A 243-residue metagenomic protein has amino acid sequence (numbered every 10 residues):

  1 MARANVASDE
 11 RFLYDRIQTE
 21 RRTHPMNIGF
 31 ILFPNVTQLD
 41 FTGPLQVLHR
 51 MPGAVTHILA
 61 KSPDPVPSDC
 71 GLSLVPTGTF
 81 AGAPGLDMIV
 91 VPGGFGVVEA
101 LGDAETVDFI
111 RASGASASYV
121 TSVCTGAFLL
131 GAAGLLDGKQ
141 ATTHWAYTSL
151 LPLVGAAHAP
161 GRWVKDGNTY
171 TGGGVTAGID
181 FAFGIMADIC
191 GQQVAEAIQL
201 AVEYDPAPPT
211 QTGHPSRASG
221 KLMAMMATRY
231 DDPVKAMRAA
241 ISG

Functional and structural regions predicted by a protein language model:
A2-V120, A127-G131, T148-L150, H158-P160 (+1 more regions): Extended, subdomain-level signal for the structured scaffold at the beginning of enzyme domains
P76, K165-D166, G172: Thr-Gly-centered strand-to-loop micro-motif
V120-T121, T142, A159, Y170: Structural detector of well-ordered beta-strand residues that form the stable sheet scaffold of enzyme domains
T125-A127, Y170-M186: Active-site-proximal catalytic alpha-helix in oxidoreductases
G131-A132, G167-N168: Catalytic cysteine-centered active loop of the rhodanese-like fold, especially the PTP/DSP P-loop
L136-W163: A conserved active-site-flanking secondary-structure segment within enzyme catalytic domains
T142, A146, A177-D180, Q193: Generic recognition of short, well-ordered alpha-helical interface segments
